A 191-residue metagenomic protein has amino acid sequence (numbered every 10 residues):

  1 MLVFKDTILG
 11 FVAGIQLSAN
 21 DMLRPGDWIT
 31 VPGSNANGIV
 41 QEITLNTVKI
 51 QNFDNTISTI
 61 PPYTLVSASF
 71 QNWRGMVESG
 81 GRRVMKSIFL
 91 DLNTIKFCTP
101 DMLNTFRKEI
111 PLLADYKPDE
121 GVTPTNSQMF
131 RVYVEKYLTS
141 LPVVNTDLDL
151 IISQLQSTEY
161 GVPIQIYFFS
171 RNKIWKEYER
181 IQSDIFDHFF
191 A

Functional and structural regions predicted by a protein language model:
M1-Q16, N20: Hydrophobic alpha-helical transmembrane segments and their immediate juxtamembrane helical boundaries in integral
Q16-R131: Soluble accessory domains appended to multi-pass membrane transport proteins
L138-D149, A191: Short secondary-structure junctions
L148-I164: Short edge beta-strands and adjacent turn/loop segments
G161-I174: Short, hydrophobic beta-strand segments
W175-I181: Solvent-exposed, non-transmembrane alpha-helical starts
I185-A191: Short, intrinsically disordered, charge-balanced linker/junction segments flanking boundaries in proteins
